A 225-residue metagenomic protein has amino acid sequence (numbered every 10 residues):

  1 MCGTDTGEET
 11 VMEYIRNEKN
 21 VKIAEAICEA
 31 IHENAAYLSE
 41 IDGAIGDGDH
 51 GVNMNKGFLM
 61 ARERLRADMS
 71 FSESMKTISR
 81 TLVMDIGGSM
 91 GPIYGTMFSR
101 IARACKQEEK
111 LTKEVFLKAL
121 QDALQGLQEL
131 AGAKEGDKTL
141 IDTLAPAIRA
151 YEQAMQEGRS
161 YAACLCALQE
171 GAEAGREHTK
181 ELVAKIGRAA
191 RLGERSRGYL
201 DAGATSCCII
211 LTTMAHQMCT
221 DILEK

Functional and structural regions predicted by a protein language model:
G7-K225: N-terminal loops that bind phosphate or other acidic moieties and the adjacent beta-alpha structural core
